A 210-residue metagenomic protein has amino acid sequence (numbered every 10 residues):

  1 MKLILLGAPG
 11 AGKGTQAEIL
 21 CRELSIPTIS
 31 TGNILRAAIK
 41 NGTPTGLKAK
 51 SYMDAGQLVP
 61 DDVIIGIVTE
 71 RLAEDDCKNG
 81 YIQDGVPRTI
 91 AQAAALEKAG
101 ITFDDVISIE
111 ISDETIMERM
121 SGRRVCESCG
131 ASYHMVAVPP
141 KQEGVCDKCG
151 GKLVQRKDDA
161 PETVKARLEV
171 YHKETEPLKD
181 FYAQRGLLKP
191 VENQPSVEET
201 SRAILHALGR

Functional and structural regions predicted by a protein language model:
M1-R210: Glycine-rich phosphate-binding loop of ATP-dependent small-molecule kinases
